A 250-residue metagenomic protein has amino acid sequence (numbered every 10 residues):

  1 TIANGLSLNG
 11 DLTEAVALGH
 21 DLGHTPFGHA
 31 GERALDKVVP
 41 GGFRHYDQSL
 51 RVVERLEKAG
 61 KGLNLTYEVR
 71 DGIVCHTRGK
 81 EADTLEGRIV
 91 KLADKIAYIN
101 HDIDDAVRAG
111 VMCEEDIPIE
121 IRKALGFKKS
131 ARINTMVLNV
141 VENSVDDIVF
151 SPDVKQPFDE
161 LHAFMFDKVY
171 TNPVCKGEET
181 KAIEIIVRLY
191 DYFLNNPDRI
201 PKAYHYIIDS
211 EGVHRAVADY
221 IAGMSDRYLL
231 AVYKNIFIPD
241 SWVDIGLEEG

Functional and structural regions predicted by a protein language model:
T1-I2, S7-D11, F43-G250: Histidine-centered, transition-metal-coordinating active-site segments
T1-R44, V53: Acidic/His-rich, divalent-metal-binding segments that scaffold phosphate/diphosphate chemistry
